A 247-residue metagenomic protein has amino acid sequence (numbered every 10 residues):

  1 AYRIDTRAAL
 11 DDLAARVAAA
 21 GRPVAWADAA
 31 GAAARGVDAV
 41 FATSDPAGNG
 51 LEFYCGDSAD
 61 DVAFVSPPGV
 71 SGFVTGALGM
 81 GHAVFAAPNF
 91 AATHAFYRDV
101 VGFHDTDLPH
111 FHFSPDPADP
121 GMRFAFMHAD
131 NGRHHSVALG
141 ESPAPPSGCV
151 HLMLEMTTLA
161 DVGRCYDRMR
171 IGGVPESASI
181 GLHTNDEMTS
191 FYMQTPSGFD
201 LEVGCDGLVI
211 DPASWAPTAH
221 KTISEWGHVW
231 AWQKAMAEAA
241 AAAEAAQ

Functional and structural regions predicted by a protein language model:
A1, F53-Y54, A95-R98, T106 (+6 more regions): A structural feature that tracks compact, well-ordered secondary-structure segments with a strong bias toward
A1-R16, A39-D45, G79-P88, A144-R170 (+1 more regions): Vicinal oxygen chelate
R7-A9, G48, D60, F90 (+5 more regions): Generic "edge-of-domain/loop-turn" microfeature
A9-R22, D105-G121, A160-R164: Extended intrinsically disordered, low-complexity coil regions enriched in Ser, Thr, Gly, Ala and often Pro
A14-G79, R123-H128, G173-Q247: Vicinal oxygen chelate
G31-A33, F85-H134: Core segments of cupin and vicinal oxygen chelate
P117-E187: A compositional/structural signature marking long, glycine- and acidic/polar-rich segments with frequent tryptophans
